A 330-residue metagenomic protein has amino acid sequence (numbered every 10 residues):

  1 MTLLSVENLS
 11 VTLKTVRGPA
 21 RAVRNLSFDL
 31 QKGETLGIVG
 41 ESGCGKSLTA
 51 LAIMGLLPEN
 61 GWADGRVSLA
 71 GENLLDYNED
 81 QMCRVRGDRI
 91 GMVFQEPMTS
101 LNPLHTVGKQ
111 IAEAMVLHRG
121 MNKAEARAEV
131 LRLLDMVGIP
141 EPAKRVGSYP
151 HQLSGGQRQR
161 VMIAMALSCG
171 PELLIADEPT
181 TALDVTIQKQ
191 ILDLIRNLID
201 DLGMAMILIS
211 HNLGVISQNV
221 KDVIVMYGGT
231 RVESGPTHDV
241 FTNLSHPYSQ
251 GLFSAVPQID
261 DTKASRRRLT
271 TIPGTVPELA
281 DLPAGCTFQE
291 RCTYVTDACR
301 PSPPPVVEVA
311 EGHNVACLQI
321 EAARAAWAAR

Functional and structural regions predicted by a protein language model:
G55, I175, P179, L183 (+1 more regions): P-loop NTP-binding/switch modules centered on Walker-like glycine-rich loops
W62-N73: Conserved ABC transporter NBD signature motif
E72-N73, A124-K144, F253-S254: Conserved ABC ATPase "signature" region
L74-G91, K109, L117, K123 (+2 more regions): ABC ATPase NBD coupling module
I111, I163, I187, I191: Hydrophobic anchor residue at the start of the ABC signature
S168-E172: A short, proline-enriched helix->beta-strand linker immediately N-terminal to the Walker B motif in ABC-type P-loop
P236-R330: Charged, flexible cofactor/metal-binding loops and thiol motifs
